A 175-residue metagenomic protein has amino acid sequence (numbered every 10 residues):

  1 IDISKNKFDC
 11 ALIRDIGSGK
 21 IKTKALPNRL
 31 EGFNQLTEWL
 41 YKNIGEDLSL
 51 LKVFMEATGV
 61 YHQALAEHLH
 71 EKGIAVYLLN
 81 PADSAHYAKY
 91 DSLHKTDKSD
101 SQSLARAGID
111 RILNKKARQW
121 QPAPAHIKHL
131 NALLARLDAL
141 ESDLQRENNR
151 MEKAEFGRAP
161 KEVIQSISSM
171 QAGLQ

Functional and structural regions predicted by a protein language model:
I1-D15, L104: Gly/Thr-rich phosphate-binding beta-strand-loop-beta motif of the actin/hexokinase/Hsp70
D2, E56, D97-D100: Acidic active-site catalytic centers that drive phospho-/nucleotidyl reactions and related ester hydrolyses
I3-K5, G59, D83: Short, glycine/acidic-enriched loop or turn micro-motifs at the edges of active sites
G17-D47, K52: Nucleic-acid-processing active sites and adjacent nucleic-acid-binding tracks, predominantly divalent metal-dependent
K22, A75-Y77: Conserved beta-strand segments of alpha/beta enzyme cores
F33, H62, S101-Q102: A general structural signal for well-ordered alpha-helical segments in protein cores
F54-A64: Acidic, metal-coordinating catalytic cores used for nucleic-acid/nucleotide bond scission and strand-transfer chemistry
E67-H70, Y77-Q175: Long, charge-rich intrinsically disordered scaffolds of nucleic-acid metabolism proteins
